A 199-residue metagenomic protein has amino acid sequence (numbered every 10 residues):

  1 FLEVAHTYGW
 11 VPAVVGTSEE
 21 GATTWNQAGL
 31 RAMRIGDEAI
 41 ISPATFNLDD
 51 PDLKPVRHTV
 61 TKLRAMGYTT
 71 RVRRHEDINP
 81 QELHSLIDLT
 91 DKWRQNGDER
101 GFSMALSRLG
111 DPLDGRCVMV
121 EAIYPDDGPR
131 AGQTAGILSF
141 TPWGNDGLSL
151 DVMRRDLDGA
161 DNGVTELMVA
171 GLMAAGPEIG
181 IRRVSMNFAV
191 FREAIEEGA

Functional and structural regions predicted by a protein language model:
G9-W10, V14-M33, E38, A44-T59 (+1 more regions): A conserved beta-strand-loop-helix scaffold within acyl/acetyltransferase catalytic domains
L63: An acidic, phosphate/nucleotide-engaging active-site surface
